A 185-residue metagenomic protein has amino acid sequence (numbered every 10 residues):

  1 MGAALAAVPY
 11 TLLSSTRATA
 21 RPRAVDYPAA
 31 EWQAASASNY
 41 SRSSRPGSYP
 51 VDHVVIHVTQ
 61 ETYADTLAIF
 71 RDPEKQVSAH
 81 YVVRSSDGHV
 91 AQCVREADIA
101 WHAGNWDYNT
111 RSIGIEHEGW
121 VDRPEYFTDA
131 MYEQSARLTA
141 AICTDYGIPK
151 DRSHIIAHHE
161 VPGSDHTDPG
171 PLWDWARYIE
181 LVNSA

Functional and structural regions predicted by a protein language model:
G2-G104, N109: N-terminal catalytic cores of peptidoglycan-degrading enzymes
P22-A34, S43, V121-A185: Basic/polar, cationic surfaces and motifs that engage anionic cell-wall and phosphate/carboxylate ligands
E61-T62, W120-D122: Acidic glycine-/aspartate-rich tracts in secreted/extracellular proteins
